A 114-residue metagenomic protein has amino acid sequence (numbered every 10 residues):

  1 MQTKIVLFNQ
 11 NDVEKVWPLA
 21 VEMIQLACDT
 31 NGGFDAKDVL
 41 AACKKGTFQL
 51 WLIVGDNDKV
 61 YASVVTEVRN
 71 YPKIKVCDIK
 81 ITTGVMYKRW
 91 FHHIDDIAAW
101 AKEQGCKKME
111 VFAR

Functional and structural regions predicted by a protein language model:
M1-F34: Short amphipathic alpha-helix that is part of the acyltransferase structural core
I5, K45, W51-I53, D96-K102: Charged interaction scaffolds used for protein-protein
N11, P18, K37, A41-K44 (+2 more regions): Polar/charged alpha-helical tracts
C28-L50: Active-site rim helix/loop that mediates acceptor-substrate recognition in acyltransferases
F34-V39, S63-V65, D95-I97: Residue-level detector of functional hotspots within protein domains
T47-K88: Conserved donor-binding loop and adjoining core beta-sheet/short helix segment in diverse acyl/aminoacyl transferases
P72-R114: Acyl-donor binding region in acyl/amide transferases
